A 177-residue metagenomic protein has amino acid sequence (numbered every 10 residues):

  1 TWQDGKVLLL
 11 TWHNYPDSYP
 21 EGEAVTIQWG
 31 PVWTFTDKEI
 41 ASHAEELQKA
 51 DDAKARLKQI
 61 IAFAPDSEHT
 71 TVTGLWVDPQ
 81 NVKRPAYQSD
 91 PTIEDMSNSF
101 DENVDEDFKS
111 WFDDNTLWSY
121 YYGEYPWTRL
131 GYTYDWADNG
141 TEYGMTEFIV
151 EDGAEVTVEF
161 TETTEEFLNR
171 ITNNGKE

Functional and structural regions predicted by a protein language model:
T1-F35: ADP-ribose/NAD+-binding catalytic cleft of ART/PARP-like enzymes
Y15, E39-A41, Q80-K83: Solvent-exposed loop/turn segments at secondary-structure junctions within structured extracellular/periplasmic domains
W33-D37, W76-D78: Short His-Asn-centered micro-motif
D37-I60: Short active-site loop/helix that positions an aromatic residue
Q59-E177: Conserved NAD+-utilizing ADP-ribose enzyme module
